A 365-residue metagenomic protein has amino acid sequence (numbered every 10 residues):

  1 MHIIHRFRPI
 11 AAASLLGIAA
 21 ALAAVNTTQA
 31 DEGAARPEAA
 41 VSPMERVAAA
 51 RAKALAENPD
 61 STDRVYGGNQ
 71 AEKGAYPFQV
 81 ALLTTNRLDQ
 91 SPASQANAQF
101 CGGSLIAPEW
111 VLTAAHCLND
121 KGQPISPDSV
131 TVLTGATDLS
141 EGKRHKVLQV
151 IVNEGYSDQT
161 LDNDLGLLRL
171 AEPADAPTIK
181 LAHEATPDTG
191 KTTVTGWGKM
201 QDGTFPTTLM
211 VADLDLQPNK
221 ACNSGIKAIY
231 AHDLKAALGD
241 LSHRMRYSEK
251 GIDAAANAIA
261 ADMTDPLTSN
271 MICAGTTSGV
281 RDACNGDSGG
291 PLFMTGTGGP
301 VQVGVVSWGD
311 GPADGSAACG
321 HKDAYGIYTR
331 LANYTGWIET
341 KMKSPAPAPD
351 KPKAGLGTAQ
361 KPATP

Functional and structural regions predicted by a protein language model:
M1-A12: Bacterial Sec-dependent N-terminal signal peptides
H2-I4, G17, N26-G68, L234 (+2 more regions): N-terminal zymogen propeptides
A13-A23: Bacterial N-terminal signal peptides
D31-E38, P43, Q99-N119, P127-T131 (+4 more regions): C-terminal subregion of chymotrypsin/trypsin-like serine protease catalytic domains
Y66, E72, V130-A174, L181 (+2 more regions): Conserved catalytic-core segment of clan PA serine endopeptidases
P77-Q79, L83-P108, T160: A conserved glycine-rich beta-strand in the N-terminal activation segment of trypsin-fold
L82-T85, V111-A114, L118-D158, L216-K227 (+1 more regions): Conserved H-D interstitial segment of serine endopeptidase catalytic domains
L165, A176-G279: Chymotrypsin/trypsin-fold serine protease catalytic domain
